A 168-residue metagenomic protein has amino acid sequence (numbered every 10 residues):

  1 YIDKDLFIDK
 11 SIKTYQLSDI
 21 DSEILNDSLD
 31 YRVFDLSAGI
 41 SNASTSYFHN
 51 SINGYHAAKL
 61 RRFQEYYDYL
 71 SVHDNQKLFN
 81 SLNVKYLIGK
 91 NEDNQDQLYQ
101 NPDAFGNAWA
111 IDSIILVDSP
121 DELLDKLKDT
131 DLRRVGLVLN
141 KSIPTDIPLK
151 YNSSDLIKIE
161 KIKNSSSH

Functional and structural regions predicted by a protein language model:
Y1-G54, Y99: Extracytoplasmic
D3, A57-A58, Y66: Generic signal for short, ordered secondary-structure residues within or immediately flanking folded domains
K10-T14, R61-Q76: Aromatic/His-enriched, Gly/Pro-containing loop or helix-boundary segments that lie immediately adjacent to catalytic
I24-L25, S46, N53-K59, H73-H168: Flexible, solvent-exposed extracytoplasmic
